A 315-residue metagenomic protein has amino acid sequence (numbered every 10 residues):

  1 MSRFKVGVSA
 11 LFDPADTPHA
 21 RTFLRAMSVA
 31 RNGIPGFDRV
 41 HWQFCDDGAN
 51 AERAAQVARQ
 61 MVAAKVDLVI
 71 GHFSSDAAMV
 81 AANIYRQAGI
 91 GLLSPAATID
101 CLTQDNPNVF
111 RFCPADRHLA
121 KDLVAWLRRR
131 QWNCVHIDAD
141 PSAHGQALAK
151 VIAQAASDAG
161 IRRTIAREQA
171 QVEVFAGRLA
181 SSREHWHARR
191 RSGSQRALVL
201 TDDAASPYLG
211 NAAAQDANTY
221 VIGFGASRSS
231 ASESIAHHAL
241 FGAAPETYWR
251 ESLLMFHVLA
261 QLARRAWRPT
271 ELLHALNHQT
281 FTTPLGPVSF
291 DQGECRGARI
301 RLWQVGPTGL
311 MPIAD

Functional and structural regions predicted by a protein language model:
M1-D315: Extracytosolic ligand-binding ectodomains
